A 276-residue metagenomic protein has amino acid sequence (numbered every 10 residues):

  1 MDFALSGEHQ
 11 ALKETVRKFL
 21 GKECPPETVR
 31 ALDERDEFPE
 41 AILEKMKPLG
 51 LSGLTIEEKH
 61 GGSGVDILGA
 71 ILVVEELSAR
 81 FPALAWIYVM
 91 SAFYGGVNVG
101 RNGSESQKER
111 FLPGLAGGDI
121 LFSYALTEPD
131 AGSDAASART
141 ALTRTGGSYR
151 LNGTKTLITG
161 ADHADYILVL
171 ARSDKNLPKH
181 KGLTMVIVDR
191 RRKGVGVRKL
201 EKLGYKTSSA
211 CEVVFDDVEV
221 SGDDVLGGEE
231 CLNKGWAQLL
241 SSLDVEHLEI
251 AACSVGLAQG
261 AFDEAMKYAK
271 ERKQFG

Functional and structural regions predicted by a protein language model:
M1-V89, R110, G114-G117, M266: Amphipathic, small/basic residue-rich leader segments at the start of a protein or domain
F3-E8, L12, V195-G276: Glycine-rich beta->alpha junctions and the first turn(s) of the following alpha-helix
G64-V74, D134-A138, V214, V220: Structural signature of FAD isoalloxazine-binding scaffolds in flavoprotein oxidoreductases
W86-S106, G132-A135: N-terminal glycine-rich flavin-associated loop
G118-L126: A short, Trp-centered hydrophobic/proline-enriched beta-strand micro-motif
D130-S133, L157-G160, N176-L177, E201-S209: Short Gly/Pro-enriched turn/cap motifs at secondary-structure boundaries
T140-T143: A structural signal for short hydrophobic beta-strand segments in well-ordered beta-sheet cores
S148, N152-R198: A short core secondary-structure module
